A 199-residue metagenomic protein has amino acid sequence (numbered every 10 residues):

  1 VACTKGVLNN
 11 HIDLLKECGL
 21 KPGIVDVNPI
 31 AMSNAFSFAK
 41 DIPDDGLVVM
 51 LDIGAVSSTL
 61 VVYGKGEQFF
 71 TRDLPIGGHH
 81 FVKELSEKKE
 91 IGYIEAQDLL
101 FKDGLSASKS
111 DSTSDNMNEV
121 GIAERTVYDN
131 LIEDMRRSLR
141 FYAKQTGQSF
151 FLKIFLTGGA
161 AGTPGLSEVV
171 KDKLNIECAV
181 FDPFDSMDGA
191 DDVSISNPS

Functional and structural regions predicted by a protein language model:
V1-S199: Hydrophobic/aromatic-enriched cytosolic interaction surfaces used to assemble or bind macromolecules
